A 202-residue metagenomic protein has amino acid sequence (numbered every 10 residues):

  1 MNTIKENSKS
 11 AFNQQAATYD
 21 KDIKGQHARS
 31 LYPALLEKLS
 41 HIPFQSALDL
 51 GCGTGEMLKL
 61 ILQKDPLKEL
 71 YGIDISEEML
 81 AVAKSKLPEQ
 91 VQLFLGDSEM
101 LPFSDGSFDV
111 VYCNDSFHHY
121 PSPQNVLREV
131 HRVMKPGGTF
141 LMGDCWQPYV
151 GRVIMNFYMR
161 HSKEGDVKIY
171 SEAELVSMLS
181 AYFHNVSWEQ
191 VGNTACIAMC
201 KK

Functional and structural regions predicted by a protein language model:
M1-H41, E56-L60, M79-V82, M155-Y158: Conserved class I S-adenosyl-L-methionine
T3-I4, M57, L141-A198: C-terminal alpha-helical "lid/dimerization" subdomain adjacent to the S-adenosyl-L-methionine
F44: Phosphate-coordination loops involved in phosphoryl transfer and adenosine-cofactor binding
L48-L50, T54-M100: Class I SAM-dependent methyltransferase SAM/SAH-binding core
Y112: A conserved beta-strand element that flanks and buttresses the S-adenosyl-L-methionine
D115-S116: Short catalytic micro-motifs in class I SAM-dependent methyltransferases
Q124-P136: A short glycine-rich, Lys/Arg-flanked "PGG" loop and its adjoining helix->strand segment in the class I
